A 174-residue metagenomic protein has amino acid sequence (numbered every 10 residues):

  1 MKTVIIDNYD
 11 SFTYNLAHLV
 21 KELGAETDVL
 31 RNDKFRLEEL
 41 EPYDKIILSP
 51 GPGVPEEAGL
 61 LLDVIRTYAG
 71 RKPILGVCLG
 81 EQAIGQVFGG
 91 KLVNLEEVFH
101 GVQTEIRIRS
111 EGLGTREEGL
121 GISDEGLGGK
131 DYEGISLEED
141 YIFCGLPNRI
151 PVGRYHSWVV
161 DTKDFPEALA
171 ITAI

Functional and structural regions predicted by a protein language model:
M1-V4: Extreme N-terminal starter segment of soluble prokaryotic enzymes
T13: Active-site-adjacent helical/loop segments in soluble small-molecule enzymes
L19-A25: A short, Lys/Arg-enriched amphipathic alpha-helix followed by its capping loop at the start of a domain
E26-K34: A short beta-strand-loop structural module common to alpha/beta enzyme folds
F35-Y43: Short amphipathic alpha-helix with an adjacent loop that forms part of the alpha/beta core around
Y43-S110, G126, D131-C144, P151: Cysteine-nucleophile active-site neighborhood
E111, R116-E125: Intrinsically disordered, low-complexity repeat regions of secreted/extracellular protein precursors
I135-I174: Catalytic beta-strand/loop cores that center a nucleophilic Ser/Cys/Thr and support acyl-enzyme chemistry
